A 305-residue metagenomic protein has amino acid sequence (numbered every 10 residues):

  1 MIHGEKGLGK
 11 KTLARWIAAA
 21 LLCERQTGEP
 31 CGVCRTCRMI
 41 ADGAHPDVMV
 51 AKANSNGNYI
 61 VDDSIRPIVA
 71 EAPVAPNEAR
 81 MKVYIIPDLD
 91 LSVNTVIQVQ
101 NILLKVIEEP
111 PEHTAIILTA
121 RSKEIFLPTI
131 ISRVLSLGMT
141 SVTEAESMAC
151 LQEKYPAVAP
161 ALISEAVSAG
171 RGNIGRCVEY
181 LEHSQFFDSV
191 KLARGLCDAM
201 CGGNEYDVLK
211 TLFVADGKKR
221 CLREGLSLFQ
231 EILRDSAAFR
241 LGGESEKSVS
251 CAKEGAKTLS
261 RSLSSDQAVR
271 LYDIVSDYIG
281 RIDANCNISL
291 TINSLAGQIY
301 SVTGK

Functional and structural regions predicted by a protein language model:
M1-A20, M39, E112-H113, K123-L228 (+1 more regions): Charged, glycine-rich active-site and insertion segments that engage polyanionic ligands
M1-V99, A115: P-loop/Walker A NTP-binding region and its immediately flanking N-terminal helices in P-loop NTPase folds
P67, A72, K105-P111, R133-S136: A short alpha->loop->secondary-structure connector
A70, P87, K105, P128 (+2 more regions): Conserved adenine-binding aromatic site and its adjacent loop/helix in ATP-hydrolyzing domains
P87-N94, L104-E108, E124: Catalytic acidic motif of RecA-like/P-loop NTPases
I117-T119: Conserved D-loop beta-strand region of ABC ATPase nucleotide-binding domains
